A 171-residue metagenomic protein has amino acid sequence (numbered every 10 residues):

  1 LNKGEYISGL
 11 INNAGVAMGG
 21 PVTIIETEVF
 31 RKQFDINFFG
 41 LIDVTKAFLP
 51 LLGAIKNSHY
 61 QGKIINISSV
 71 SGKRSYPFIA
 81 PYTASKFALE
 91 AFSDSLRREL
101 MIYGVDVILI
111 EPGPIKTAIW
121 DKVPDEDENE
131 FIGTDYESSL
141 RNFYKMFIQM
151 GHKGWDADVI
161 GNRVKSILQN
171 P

Functional and structural regions predicted by a protein language model:
N13-M18: Conserved NAD(P)H cofactor-binding loop of Rossmann-fold oxidoreductase domains
P21-V22, V29-R31: Substrate-binding pocket helix/loop in short-chain dehydrogenase/reductase
T23, R74-A80: Active-site loop immediately N-terminal to the catalytic Tyr-X3-Lys motif of short-chain dehydrogenase/reductase
T45, S85-A88: Active-site helix of classical SDR
T45-K46, D94: A short, exposed helix-loop element centered on a Lys and neighboring polar residues
S69: Residue(s) in the substrate-gating loop at a strand-loop-helix junction that position the organic substrate next
M101-G151: C-terminal beta-strand-loop-alpha-helix "lid" module of Rossmann-like NAD(P)-dependent dehydrogenases
